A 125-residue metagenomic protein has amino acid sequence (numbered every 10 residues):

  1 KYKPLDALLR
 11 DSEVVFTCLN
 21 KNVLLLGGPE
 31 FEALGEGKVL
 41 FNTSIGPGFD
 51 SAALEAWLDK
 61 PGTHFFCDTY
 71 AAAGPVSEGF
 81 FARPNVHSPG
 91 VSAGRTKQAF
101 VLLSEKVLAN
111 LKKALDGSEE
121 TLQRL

Functional and structural regions predicted by a protein language model:
K1-G79: Rossmann-like adenosine-cofactor binding region
H64, A71-L125: C-terminal helix-to-coil terminal segments
